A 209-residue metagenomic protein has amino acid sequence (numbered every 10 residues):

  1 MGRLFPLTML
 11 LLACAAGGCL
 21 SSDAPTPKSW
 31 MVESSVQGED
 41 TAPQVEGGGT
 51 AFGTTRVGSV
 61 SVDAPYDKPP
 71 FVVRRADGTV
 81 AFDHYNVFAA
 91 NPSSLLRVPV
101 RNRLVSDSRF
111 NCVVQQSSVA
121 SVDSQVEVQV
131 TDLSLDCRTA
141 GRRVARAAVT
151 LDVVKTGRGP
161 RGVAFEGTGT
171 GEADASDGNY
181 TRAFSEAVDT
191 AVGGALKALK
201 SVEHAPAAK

Functional and structural regions predicted by a protein language model:
M1-C19: Sec-dependent bacterial lipoprotein signal peptides
C19-S93, E203-K209: A structural "domain/chain start" motif
L20-E39, D107-R158: Surface-exposed short loop/turn segments
V57, V100, V128, V149-L151 (+1 more regions): Buried hydrophobic packing residues in well-ordered domains
V60-V62, A76-G78, T131-L133, T150-T156 (+1 more regions): Solvent-exposed coil/turn segments that connect beta secondary-structure elements in extracytoplasmic/periplasmic
T79-V87, G157-K197: Short secondary-structure boundary motifs at beta->alpha junctions and helix caps
N86-D107: Structured, soluble extracytoplasmic/luminal domains of envelope-associated proteins
R101, V105-R109, L135, L196-H204: Sec-exported extracytoplasmic/periplasmic mature domains
